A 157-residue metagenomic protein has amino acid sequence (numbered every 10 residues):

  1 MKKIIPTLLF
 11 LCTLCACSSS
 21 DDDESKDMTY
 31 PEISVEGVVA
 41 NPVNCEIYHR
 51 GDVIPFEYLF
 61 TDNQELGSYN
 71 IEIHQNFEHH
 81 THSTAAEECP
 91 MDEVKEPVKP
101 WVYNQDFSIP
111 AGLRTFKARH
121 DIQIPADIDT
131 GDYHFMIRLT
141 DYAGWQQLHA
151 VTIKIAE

Functional and structural regions predicted by a protein language model:
M1-I4: Positively charged n-region of N-terminal signal peptides that target proteins for export
P6, L11-V39: Bacterial Sec-dependent N-terminal signal peptides
M28-E157: First exposed extracellular module after export/assembly in secreted or surface-exposed proteins
